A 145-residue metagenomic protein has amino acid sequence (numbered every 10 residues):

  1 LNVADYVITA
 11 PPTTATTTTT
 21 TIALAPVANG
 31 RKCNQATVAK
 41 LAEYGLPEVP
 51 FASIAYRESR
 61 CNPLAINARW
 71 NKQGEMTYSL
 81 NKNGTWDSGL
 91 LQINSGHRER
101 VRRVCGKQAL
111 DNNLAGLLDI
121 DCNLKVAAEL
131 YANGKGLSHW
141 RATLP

Functional and structural regions predicted by a protein language model:
D5-Y6, A10, T14-N62: Export/targeting segments at the very N-terminus of extracytoplasmic proteins
A23-A28, T37-A42, L80, A109-I120: Second-shell loop/turn segments in exported
N29-R31, N67, V104-G106: A short alpha-helix capping/helix-coil boundary motif
A36-K40, A65-N67, N71, D111 (+1 more regions): Secreted/processed peptides and extracellular or luminal domains of membrane proteins
S59-S79: Conserved alpha-helical segments that form or flank metal/cofactor-binding pockets of metalloenzymes
L64, W86-P145: Catalytic and binding regions of secreted/periplasmic enzymes and modules that target cell-wall glycans
N83: Active-site-surrounding "flap" and adjacent substrate/cofactor-binding loops of secreted or lumenal enzymes, prototyped
